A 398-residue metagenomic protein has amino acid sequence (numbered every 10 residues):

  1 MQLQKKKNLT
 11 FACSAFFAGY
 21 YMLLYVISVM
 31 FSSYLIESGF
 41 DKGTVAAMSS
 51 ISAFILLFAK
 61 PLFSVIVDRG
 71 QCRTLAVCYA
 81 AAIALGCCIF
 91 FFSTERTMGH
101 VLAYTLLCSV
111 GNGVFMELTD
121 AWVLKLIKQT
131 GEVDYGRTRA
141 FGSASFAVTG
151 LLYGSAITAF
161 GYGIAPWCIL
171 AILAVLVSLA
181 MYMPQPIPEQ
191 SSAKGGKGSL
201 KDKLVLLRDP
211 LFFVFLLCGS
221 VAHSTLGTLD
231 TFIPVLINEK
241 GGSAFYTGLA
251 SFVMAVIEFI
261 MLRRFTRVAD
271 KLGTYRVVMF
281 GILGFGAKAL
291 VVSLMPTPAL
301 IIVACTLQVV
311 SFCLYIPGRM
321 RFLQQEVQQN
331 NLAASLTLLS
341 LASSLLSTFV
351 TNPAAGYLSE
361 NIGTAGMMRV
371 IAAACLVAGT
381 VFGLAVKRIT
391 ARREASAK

Functional and structural regions predicted by a protein language model:
M1-K7, M183-L216: Juxtamembrane intracellular "pre-TM" segments in multi-pass secondary transporters
L3-I55, L211-A250, I316: Helix-loop boundary and gating motifs at the non-cytosolic
A18, M98-M116, S220, L300-L314: Hydrophobic core of transmembrane alpha-helices in multi-pass small-molecule transporters, especially MFS/SLC-type
F58-C72, I157, I260-G273, S359-E360: Helix-to-loop junctions at the C-terminal end of transmembrane segments in multipass secondary transporters
L75-I89, R276-V291: Structural signature of the two symmetry-related core transmembrane helices
G113-K128, L314-V327: Intracellular juxtamembrane helix-capping segments at the cytosolic ends of symmetry-related transmembrane helices
I164-M181, G366-A385: Symmetry-related core transmembrane helices of the 12-TM Major Facilitator Superfamily/SLC fold
A333-I362: A late C-terminal transmembrane helix in Major Facilitator Superfamily
